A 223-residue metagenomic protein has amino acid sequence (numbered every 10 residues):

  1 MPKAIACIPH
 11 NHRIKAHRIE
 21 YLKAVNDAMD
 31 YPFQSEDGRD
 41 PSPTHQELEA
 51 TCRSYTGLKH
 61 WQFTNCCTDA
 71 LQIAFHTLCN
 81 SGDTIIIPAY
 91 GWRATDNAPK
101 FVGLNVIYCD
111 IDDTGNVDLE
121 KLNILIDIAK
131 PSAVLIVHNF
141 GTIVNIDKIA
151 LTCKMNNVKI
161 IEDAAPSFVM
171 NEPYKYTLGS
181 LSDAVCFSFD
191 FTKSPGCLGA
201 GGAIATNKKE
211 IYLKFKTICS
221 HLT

Functional and structural regions predicted by a protein language model:
M1-I73, T77: Conserved PLP-binding active-site segment in aminotransferase class I/II-type PLP enzymes
K59-W61, D83-I85, G201: Short active-site oxyanion
A74-A129: Conserved PLP-anchoring active-site segment centered on the Schiff-base-forming lysine
Y90, L104, I111, A165-P166 (+3 more regions): Histidine-centered beta-alpha loop that forms part of the nucleotide-sugar donor binding/catalytic region in diverse
T95, I149, F215: Aromatic/hydrophobic pocket-lining residues that form π-stacking "cages" and hydrophobic walls in ligand
G115-C197, A203-A205, K209-E210: Active-site phosphate-binding strand-loop segment of PLP-dependent enzymes
N207-T223: Active-site C-terminal subdomain of aminotransferase-like
